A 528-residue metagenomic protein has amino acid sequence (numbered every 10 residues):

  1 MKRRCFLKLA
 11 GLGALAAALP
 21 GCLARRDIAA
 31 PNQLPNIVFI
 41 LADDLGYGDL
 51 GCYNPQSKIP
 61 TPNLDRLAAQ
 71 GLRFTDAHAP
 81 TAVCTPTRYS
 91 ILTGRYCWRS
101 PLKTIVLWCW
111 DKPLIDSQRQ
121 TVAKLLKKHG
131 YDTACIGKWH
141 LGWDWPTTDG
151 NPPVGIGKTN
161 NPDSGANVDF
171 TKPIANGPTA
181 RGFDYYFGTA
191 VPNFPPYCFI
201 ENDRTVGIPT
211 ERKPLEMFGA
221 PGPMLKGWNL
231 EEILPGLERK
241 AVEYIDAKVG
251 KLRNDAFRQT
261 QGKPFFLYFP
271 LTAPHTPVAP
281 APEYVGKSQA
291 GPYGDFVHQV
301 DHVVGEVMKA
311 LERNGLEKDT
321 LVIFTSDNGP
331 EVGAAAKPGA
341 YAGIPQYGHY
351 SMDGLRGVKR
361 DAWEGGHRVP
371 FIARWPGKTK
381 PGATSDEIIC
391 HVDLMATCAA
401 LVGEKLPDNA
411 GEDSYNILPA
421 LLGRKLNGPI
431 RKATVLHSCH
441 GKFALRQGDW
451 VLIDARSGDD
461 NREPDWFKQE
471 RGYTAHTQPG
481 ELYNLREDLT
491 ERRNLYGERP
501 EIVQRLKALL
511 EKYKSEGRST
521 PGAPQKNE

Functional and structural regions predicted by a protein language model:
K2-E481, L489-N527: Formylglycine-dependent sulfatase
